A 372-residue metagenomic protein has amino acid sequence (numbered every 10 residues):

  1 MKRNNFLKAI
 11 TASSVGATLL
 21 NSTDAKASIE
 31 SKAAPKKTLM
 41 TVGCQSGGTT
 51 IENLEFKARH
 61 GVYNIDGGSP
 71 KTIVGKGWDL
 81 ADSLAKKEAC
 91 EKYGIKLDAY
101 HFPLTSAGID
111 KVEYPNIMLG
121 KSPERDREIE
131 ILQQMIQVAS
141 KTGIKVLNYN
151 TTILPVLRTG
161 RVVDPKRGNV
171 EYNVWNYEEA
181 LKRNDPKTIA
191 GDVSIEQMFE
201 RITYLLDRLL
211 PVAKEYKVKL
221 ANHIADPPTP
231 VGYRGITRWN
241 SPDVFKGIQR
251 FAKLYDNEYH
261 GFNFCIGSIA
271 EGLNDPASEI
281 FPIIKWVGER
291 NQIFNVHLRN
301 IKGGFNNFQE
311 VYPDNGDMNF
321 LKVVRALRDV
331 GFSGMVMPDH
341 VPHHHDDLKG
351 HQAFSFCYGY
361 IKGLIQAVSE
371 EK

Functional and structural regions predicted by a protein language model:
K2-N21, S28-K36, L54, E91 (+9 more regions): Histidine-acidic metal/acid-base catalytic patches
A25-K26, Q45: Membrane-permeabilization and membrane-interfacing ectodomains
K32-T50: Boundary/entry segment of secreted carbohydrate-active catalytic domains
G43, G48, A58-R59, C90-Y100 (+1 more regions): Asp-box/BNR beta-propeller blade signature and adjacent active/binding-site loops in extracellular glycan-interacting
S46-T50, K71, H101-S106, T151-P155 (+4 more regions): Active-site-proximal loop/turn and secondary-structure-junction residues that shape catalytic pockets, frequently
T49-G68, T142: Catalytic domains of carbohydrate-active enzymes, especially glycoside hydrolases
G68-T203, D207, K214-E215: Structural motif corresponding to the early beta-alpha repeats
